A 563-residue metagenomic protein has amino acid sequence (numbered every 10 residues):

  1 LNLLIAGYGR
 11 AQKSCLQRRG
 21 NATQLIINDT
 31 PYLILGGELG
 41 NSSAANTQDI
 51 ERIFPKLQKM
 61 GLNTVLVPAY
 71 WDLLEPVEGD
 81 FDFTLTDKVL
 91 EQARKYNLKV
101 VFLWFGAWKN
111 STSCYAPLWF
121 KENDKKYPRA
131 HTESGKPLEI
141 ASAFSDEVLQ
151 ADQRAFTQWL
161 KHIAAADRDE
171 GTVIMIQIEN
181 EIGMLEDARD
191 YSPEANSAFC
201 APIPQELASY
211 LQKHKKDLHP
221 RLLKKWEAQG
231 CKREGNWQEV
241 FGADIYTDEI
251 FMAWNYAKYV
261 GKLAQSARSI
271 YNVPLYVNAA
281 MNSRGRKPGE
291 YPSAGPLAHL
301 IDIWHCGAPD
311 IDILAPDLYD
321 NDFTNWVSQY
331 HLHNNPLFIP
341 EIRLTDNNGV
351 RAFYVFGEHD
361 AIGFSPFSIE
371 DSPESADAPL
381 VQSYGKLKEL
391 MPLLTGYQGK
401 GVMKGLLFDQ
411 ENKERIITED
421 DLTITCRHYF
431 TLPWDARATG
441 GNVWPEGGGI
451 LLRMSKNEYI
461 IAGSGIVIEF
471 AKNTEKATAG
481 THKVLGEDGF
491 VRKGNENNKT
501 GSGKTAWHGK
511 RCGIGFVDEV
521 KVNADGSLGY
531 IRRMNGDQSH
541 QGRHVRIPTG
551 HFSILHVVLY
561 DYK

Functional and structural regions predicted by a protein language model:
G9-N63: N-terminal carbohydrate-binding accessory modules
D29, V65, A93, W159 (+4 more regions): Conserved, mostly hydrophobic/aromatic
I34-A45, P68-T86, E133-R154, A166 (+4 more regions): The substrate-binding groove and active-site-proximal loops of carbohydrate-active enzymes, especially glycoside
D49-D124, Y256-I270: Aromatic-lined substrate-binding rim segments of carbohydrate-active enzymes
L98, K262-V273, H299-Q398: Catalytic-core region of carbohydrate-active enzymes that cleave or remodel glycosidic bonds
K126-I301: Polysaccharide-binding and catalytic clefts of secreted carbohydrate-active enzymes
F353-A477, K483-G494, T500: Aromatic- and carboxylate-lined catalytic core of secreted/periplasmic carbohydrate-active enzymes
V443, I460-K563: C-terminal beta-sandwich/jelly-roll accessory domains of carbohydrate-active enzymes
